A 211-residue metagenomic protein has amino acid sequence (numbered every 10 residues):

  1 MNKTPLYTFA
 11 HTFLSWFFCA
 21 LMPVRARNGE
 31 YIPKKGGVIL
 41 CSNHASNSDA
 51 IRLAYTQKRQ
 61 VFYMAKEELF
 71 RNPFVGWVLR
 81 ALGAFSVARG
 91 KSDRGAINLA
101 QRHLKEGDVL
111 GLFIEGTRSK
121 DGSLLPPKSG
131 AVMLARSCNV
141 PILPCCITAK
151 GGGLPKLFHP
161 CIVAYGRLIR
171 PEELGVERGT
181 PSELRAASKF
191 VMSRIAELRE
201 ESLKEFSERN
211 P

Functional and structural regions predicted by a protein language model:
M1-L21: Extreme N-terminal tail/first-helix region
N2-P5, G95-P211: Non-catalytic C-terminal accessory region of glycerolipid acyltransferases and related lyso-lipid remodeling enzymes
A10-H11, C19-A20, P33-K91, L99: Catalytic core of membrane glycerolipid acyltransferases/transacylases, capturing the structured, soluble-facing
F17-C19, L79, H103, L134-A135: A generic structural signal for well-ordered alpha-helical segments
C19-R27, K91, C146-T148: Short gly/ser/thr-rich secondary-structure transition/capping motifs
R25-K35: Membrane-interface helix-loop junction between the first two transmembrane segments
N28, N43, A65-K66, G83 (+2 more regions): A secondary-structure boundary/capping signal
E30, H44-A45, Q57, E67 (+3 more regions): Short, flexible active-site-adjacent loop segments at beta-strand->alpha-helix junctions, enriched in small/polar
